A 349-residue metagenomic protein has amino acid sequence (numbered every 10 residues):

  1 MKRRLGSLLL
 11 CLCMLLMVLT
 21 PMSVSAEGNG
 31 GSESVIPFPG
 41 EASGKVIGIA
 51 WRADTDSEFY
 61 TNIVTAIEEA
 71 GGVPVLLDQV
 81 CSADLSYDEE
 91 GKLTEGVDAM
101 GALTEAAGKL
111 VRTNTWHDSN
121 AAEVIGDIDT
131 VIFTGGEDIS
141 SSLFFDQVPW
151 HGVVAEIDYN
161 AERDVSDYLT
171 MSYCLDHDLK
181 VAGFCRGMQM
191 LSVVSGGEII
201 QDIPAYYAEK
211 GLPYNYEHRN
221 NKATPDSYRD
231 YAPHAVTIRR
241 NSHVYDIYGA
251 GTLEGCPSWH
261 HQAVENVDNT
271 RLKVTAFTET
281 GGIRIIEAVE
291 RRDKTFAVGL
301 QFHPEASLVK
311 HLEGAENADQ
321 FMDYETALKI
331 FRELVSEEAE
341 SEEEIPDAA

Functional and structural regions predicted by a protein language model:
M1-L9: Bacterial N-terminal signal peptides that target proteins for export
L10-V18: Hydrophobic core
V18-E33: Sec-dependent signal peptide cleavage junction
G31-D129, N160-H177, P204, N215-A349: Amide-donor transfer/coupling interface in amidating biosynthetic enzymes
I132: N-terminal Rossmann-like NAD(P) cofactor-binding module of classical short-chain dehydrogenase/reductase
E137-H151, L312-E316: Short, flexible, mixed-charge acidic loops at enzyme active sites
G183, G187, S192, G196: Gly/Ala-rich beta-loop-alpha elbow adjacent to hydrolase catalytic centers
V193-V194, I199-N221: Active-site cradle of extracellular carbohydrate-active enzymes
